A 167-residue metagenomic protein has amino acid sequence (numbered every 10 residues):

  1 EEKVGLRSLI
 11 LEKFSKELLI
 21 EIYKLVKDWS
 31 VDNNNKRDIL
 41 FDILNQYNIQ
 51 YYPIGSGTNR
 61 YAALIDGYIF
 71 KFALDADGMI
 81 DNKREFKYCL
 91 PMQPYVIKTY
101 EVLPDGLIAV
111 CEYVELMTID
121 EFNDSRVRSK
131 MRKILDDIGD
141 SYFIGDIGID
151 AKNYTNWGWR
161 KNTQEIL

Functional and structural regions predicted by a protein language model:
E2-Q50: Juxta-kinase regulatory segment immediately upstream of eukaryotic protein kinase catalytic domains
Q50-I97: ATP-binding glycine-rich loop module of kinase domains
G57-T58, P104, K152-Y154: Short, surface-exposed coil-to-beta transition loops
A63-G67, Y113, R160: Active-site beta-strand termini and strand-to-loop segments that position acidic
I69-F70, L107-A109, Q164-I166: Hydrophobic residues embedded in beta-strands of well-ordered beta-sheets
P94-L135: Conserved structural core of kinase catalytic domains
D140-I147: Protein kinase catalytic-loop region centered on the HRD/HxD motif
I147-L167: Catalytic activation segment of kinase domains across protein kinase-like and atypical kinase folds
